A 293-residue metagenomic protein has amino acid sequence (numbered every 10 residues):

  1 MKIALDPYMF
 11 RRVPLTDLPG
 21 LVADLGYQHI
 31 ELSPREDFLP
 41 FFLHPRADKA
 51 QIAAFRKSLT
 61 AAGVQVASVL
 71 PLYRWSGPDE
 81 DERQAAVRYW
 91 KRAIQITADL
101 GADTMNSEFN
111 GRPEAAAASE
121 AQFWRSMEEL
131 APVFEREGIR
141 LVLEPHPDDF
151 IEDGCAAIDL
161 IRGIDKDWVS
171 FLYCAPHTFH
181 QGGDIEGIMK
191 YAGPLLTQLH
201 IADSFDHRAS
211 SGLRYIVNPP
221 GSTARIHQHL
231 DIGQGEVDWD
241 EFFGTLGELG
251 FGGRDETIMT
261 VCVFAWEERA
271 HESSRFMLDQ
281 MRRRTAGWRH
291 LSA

Functional and structural regions predicted by a protein language model:
M1-K2, H29, V66, R125-E236 (+1 more regions): Acidic/histidine-rich catalytic cores of soluble enzymes
L5, V22, I30, L59 (+6 more regions): Conserved, mostly hydrophobic/aromatic
D6-F10, S33-D37, P71-R74, N110-R112 (+4 more regions): Active-site beta-loop-alpha junctions enriched in small/polar residues
T16-D17, K57-A62, W75-F171, E272 (+2 more regions): Active-site acidic/histidine proton-transfer and metal-coordination neighborhood in alpha/beta enzyme cores
P19-D24, R46-A67, K91-G101, E128-R136 (+3 more regions): Acidic (Asp/Glu)-rich catalytic clusters
I30-E31, A67-V69, M105, L199 (+2 more regions): Hydrophobic residues within beta-strands of alpha/beta enzymes
E31-L59, F109-A115: Glycine-rich, proline-tolerant flexible connector loops at the mouths of alpha/beta enzymes
I258-A270, F276: A short, acidic, flexible beta-alpha connecting loop/helix-capping segment that sits on the rim of active
